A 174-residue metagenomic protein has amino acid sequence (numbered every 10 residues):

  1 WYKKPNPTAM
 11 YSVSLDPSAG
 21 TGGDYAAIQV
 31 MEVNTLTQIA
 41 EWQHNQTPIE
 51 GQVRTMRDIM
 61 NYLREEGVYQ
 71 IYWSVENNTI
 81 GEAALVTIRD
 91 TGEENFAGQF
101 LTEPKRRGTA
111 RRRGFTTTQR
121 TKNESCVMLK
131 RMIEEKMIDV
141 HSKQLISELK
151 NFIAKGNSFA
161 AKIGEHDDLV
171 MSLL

Functional and structural regions predicted by a protein language model:
W1-R113, Q119, N123, V127 (+1 more regions): RNase H-like, metal-dependent nuclease domains and their acidic two-metal-ion catalytic environment used
